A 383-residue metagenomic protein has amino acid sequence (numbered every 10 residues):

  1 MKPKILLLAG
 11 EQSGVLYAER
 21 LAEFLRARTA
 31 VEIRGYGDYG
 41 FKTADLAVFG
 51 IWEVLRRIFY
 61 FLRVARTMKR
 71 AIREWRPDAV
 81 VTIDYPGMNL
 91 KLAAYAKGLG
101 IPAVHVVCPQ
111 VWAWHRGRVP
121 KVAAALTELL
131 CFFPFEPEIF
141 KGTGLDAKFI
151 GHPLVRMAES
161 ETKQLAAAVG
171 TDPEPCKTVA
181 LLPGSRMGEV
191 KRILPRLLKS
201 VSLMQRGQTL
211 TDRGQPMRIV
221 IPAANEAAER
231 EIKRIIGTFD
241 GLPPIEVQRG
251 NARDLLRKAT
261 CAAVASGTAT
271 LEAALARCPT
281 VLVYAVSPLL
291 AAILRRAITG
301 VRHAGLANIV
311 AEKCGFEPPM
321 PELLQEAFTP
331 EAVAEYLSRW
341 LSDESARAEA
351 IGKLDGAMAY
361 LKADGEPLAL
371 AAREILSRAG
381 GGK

Functional and structural regions predicted by a protein language model:
M1-K383: Nucleotide-activated sugar donor-binding and catalytic core shared by glycosyltransferases and related lipid-linked
